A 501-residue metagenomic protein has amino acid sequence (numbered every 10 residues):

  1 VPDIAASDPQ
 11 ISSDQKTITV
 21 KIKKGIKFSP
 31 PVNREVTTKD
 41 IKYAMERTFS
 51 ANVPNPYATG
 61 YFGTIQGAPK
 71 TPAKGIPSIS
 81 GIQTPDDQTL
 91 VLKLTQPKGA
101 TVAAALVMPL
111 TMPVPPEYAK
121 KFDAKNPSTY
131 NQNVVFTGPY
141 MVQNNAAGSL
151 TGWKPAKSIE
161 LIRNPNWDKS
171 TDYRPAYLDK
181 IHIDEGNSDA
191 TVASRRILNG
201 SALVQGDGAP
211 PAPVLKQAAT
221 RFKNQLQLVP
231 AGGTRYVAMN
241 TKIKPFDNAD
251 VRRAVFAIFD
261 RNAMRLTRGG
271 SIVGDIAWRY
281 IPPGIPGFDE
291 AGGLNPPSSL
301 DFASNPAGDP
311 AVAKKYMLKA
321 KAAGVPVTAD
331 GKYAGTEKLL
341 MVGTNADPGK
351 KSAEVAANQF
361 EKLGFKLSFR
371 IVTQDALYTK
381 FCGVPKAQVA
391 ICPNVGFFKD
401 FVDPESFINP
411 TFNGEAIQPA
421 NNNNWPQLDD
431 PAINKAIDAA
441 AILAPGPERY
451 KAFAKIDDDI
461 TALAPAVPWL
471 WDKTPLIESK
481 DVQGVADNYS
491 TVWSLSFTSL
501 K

Functional and structural regions predicted by a protein language model:
V1-S13, V135-T137, M141: N-terminal lobe/hinge region of extracytoplasmic solute-binding protein
S13, T17-K21, V36-K121: Surface-exposed binding/hinge segments that line and control ligand-binding clefts or catalytic entry sites
I76-P77, P97-A100, A105-A176, K180: Gly/Pro-rich hinge or "lid" segments in bacterial periplasmic/extracellular proteins
S128-V134, E160-Q217, K366: Ligand-site clamp/hinge motif
S149, K157, I162-R163, D247-N358 (+1 more regions): Append "and occasionally in soluble cytosolic enzymes with long acidic Gly/Pro-rich linkers
K154-K157, R174, N199, A320-F397 (+1 more regions): Ligand/substrate-recognition segments at binding pockets and active sites
I162-N166, V229-A254, I258, T267-R268 (+2 more regions): A bilobed periplasmic-binding-protein/Venus flytrap-type ligand-binding module shared by bacterial periplasmic
I258-G293, N345-N358, K380-K501: Detector for C-terminal structural segments
